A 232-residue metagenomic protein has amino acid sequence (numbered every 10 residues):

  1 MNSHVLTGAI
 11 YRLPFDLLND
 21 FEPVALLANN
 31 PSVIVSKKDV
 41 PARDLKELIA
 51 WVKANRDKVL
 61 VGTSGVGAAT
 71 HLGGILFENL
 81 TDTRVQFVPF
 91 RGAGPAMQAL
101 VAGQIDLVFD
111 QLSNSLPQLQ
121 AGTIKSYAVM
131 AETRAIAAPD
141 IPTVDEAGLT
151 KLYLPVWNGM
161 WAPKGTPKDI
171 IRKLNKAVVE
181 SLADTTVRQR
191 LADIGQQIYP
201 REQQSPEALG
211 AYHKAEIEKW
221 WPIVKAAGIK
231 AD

Functional and structural regions predicted by a protein language model:
M1-L6, L26-A28, V108-L116: Ligand-binding clamshell of periplasmic/extracellular solute-binding protein-like
V5-P95, V144, W157-R190: Hinge/capping helix and adjacent helix->loop/strand transition within the periplasmic-binding protein
P14, D44, P89, G103-Q104 (+7 more regions): Conserved functional loop/turn residues at catalytic and ligand-binding sites
A28-V33, A128-K164, E202: Periplasmic-binding protein-like
N55-V59, T83, V101-D110, T123-S126 (+2 more regions): Alpha-to-beta junction loops
L76-L80, G94-Q104, S113-T123, G210-H213: Short helices/loops that flank or line small-molecule/ion binding pockets
V101, D106-V108, L112-K125, A131-R134 (+1 more regions): Pocket-lining segment of extracytoplasmic ligand-binding domains
K168-D232: An extracytoplasmic/periplasmic, membrane-proximal ligand-sensing/linker region
